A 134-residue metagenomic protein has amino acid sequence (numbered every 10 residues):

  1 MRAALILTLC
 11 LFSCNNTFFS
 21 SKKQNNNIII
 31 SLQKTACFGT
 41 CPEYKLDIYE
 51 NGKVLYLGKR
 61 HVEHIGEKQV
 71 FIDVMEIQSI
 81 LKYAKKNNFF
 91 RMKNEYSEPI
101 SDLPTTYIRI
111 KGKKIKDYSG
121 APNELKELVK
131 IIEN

Functional and structural regions predicted by a protein language model:
M1-N15: Sec-dependent bacterial lipoprotein signal peptides
N15-F38, V62, G66-V70, E76-Q78 (+1 more regions): Short, well-ordered, aromatic-rich surface patches in folded extracellular/luminal domains
F38-V62: Post-signal-peptide N-terminal segment of Sec-exported extracytoplasmic proteins
